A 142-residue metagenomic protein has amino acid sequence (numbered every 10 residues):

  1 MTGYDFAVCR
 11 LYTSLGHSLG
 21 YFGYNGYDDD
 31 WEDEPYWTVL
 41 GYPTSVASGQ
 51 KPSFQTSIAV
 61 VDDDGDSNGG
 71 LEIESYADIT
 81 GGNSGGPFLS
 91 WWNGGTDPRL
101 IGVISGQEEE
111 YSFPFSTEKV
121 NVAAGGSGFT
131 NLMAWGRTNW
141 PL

Functional and structural regions predicted by a protein language model:
M1-V61: Serine endopeptidase catalytic core focused on the charge-relay Asp
G3, S48, S75-I79, F88: Extracytoplasmic low-complexity repetitive segments enriched in small/polar residues
V8, T38, E72, I101-G102: Ordered hydrophobic segments in well-structured contexts
T13-G16, P43-S45, N93-G95, G106-E110: Acidic glycine-/aspartate-rich tracts in secreted/extracellular proteins
H17-S18, S48-D66, G70, Y76 (+3 more regions): Terminal interaction modules at protein C-ends
Q50, G85-P87, Y111-F115: A short, polar/proline- and glycine-enriched secondary-structure boundary/capping micro-motif
D78-I104: Catalytic nucleophile loop of clan PA
I101, Q107-L142: C-terminal cap/linker of serine protease catalytic domains
